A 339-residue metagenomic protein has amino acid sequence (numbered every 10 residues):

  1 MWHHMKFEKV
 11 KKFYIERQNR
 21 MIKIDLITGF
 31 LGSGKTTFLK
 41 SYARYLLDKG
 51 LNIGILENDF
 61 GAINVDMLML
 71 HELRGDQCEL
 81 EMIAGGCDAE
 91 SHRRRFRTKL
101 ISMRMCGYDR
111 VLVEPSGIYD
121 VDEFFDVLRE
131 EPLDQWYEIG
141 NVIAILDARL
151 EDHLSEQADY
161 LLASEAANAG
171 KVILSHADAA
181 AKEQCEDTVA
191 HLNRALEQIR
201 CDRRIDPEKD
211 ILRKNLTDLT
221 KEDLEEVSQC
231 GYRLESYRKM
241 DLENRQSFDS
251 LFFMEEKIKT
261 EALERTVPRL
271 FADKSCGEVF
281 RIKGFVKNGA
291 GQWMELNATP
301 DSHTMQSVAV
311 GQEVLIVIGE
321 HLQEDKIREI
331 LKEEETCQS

Functional and structural regions predicted by a protein language model:
W2-H4, E8-R20: Short, Lys/Arg-enriched N-terminal segments with co-localized hydrophobic residues within the first ~10-30 amino acids
K6-F7, K11-K12, D88-Y108, D159-S175: Glycine/serine-rich loop-strand microenvironments at binding/catalytic pocket rims
R17, A62, N168-K171, A179-V310 (+2 more regions): C-terminal accessory "lid"/substrate-recognition subdomains
N19-T28, S33-S155: Nucleotide-state-sensitive switch-loop elements of NTP-binding domains
T36-K40, D159, V189, E264-V267: Short amphipathic alpha-helical segment that frequently serves as the phosphate-/nucleotide-binding helix
G54-L56, K283-V286, V317: Short, hydrophobic beta-strand segments that form beta-sheet elements in well-ordered domains
C106, R110-I205, I211: Phosphate/Mg2+-binding loops and adjacent switch elements in nucleotide/diphosphate-handling enzyme cores
V310-I318: C-terminal engagement modules used by replication, chromatin/transcription, nuclear envelope/ESCRT, and ubiquitin
